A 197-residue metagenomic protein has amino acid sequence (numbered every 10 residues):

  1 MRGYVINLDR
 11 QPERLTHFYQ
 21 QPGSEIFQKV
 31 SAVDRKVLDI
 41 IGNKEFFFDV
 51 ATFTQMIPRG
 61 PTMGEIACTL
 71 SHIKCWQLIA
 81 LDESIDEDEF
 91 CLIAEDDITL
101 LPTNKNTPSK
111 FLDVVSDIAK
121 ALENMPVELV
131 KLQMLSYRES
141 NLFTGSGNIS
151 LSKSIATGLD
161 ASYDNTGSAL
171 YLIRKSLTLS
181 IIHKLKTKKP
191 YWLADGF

Functional and structural regions predicted by a protein language model:
M1-A94, I98-F197: An acidic/histidine-cluster motif and surrounding catalytic segment that typifies divalent-metal-assisted enzyme active
